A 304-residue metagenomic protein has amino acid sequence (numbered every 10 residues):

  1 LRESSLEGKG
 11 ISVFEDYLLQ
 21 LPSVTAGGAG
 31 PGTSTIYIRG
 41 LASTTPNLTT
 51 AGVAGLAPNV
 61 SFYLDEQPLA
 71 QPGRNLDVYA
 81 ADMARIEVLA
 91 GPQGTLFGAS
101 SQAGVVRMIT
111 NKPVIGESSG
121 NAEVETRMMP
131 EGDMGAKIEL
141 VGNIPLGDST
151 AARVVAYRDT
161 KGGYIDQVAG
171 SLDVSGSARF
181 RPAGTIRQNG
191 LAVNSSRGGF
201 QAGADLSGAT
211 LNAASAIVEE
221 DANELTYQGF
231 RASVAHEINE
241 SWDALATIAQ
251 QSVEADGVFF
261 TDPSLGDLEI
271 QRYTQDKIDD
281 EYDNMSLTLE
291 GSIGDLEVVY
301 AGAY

Functional and structural regions predicted by a protein language model:
L1-I11, I38-R39, D65, T126-M129: Short, polar/charged loop or turn motifs at beta-strand boundaries
L6, L18, I86-G91, V106-M108 (+1 more regions): Non-catalytic regulatory/gating segments with a bias toward low-complexity or hydrophobic composition
E15-Q67: Extracytoplasmic beta-strand/coil segments of soluble accessory domains associated with Gram-negative outer-membrane
S34, P58-V60, G116-G120, D148-A152 (+3 more regions): Outer-envelope beta-barrel architecture signal
T35-Y37, T50, V88, S101-E125 (+1 more regions): N-terminal periplasmic accessory domains that precede and gate Gram-negative outer-membrane beta-barrel machines
T50-A90, L140, P182: Short acidic/polar hinge/loop motifs at secondary-structure boundaries that mediate gating or recognition
P130-A255, D283: Transmembrane beta-barrel wall of Gram-negative outer-membrane proteins
D243-Y282: Flexible loop and strand-edge segments within Gram-negative outer membrane beta-barrel domains
